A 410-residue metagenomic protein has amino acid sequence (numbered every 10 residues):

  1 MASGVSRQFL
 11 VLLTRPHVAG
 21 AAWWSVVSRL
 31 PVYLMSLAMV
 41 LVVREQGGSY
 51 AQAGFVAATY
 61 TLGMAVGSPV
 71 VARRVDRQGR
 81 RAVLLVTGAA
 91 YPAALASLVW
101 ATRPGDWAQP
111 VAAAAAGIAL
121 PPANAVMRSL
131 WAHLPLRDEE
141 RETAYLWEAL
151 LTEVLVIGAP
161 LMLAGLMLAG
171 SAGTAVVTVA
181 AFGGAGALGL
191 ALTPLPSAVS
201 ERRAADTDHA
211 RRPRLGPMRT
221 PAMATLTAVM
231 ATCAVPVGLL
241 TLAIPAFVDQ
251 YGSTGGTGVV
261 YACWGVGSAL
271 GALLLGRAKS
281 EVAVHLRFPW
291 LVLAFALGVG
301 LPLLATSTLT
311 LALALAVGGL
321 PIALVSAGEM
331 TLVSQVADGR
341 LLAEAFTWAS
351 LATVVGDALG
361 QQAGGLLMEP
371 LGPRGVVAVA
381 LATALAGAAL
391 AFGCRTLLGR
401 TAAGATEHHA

Functional and structural regions predicted by a protein language model:
G4-A65, P213-A262: Helix-loop boundary and gating motifs at the non-cytosolic
V26, D106-A123, A231, L311-L324: Hydrophobic core of transmembrane alpha-helices in multi-pass small-molecule transporters, especially MFS/SLC-type
M39, P121-P135, I244, L324-A337: Intracellular juxtamembrane helix-capping segments at the cytosolic ends of symmetry-related transmembrane helices
V66-R80, M167, L270-V284, M368: Helix-to-loop junctions at the C-terminal end of transmembrane segments in multipass secondary transporters
A89-P104, A294-T306: C-terminal ends and interior cores of transmembrane alpha-helices in multi-pass membrane transporters/permeases
A114-V154: Cytoplasmic helix-loop-helix junction between adjacent transmembrane helices in 12-TM secondary transporters
H285-E329: C-terminal transmembrane helical hairpin of 12-TM major facilitator-type secondary transporters
R340-L371: A late C-terminal transmembrane helix in Major Facilitator Superfamily
